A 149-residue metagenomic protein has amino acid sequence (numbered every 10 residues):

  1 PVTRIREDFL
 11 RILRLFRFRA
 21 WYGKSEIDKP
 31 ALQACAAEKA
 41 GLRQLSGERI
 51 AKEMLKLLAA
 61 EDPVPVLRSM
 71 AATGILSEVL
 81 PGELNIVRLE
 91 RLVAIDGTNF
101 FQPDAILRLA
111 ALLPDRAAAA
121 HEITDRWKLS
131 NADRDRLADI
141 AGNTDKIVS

Functional and structural regions predicted by a protein language model:
P1-L32, A37: Acidic, glycine- and histidine-enriched catalytic cores of nucleic acid- and nucleotide-handling enzymes, centered on
A40: Double-stranded RNA-binding/processing signature
R43-S149: Conserved, hydrophobic alpha-helical core segments of structured domains
